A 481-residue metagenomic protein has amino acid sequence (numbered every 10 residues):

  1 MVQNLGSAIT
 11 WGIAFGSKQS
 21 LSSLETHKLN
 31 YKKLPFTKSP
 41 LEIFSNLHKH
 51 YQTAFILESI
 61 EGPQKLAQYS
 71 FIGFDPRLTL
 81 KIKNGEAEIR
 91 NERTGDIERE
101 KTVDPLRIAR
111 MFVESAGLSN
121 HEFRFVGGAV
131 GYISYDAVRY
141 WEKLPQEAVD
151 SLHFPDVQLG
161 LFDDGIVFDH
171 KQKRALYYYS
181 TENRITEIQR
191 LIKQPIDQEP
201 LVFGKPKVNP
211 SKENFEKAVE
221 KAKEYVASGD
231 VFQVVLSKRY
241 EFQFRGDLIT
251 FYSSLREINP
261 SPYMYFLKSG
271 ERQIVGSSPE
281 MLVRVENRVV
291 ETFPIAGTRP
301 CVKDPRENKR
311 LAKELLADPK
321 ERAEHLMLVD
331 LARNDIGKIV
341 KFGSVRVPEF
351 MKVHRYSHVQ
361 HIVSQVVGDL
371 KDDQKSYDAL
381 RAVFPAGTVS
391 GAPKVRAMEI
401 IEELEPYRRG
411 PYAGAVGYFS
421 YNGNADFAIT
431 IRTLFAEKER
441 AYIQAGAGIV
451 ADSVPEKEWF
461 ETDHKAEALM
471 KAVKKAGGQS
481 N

Functional and structural regions predicted by a protein language model:
L5, W11, F15-G16, L21-N481: Extended alpha-helical targeting/anchoring segments, especially N-terminal organellar/secretory targeting helices
